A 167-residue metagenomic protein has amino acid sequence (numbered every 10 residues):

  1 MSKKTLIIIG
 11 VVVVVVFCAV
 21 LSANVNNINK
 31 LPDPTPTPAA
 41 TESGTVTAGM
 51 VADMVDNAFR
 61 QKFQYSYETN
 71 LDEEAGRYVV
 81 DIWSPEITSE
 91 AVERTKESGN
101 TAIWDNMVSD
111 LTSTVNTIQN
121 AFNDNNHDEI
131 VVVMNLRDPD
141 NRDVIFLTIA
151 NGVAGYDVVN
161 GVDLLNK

Functional and structural regions predicted by a protein language model:
M1-M50: N-terminal Sec-dependent export signals
C18, A23-N24, G99, L147-V153: General N-terminal targeting signals
K30-R77, P85-G99: N-proximal, solvent-exposed amphipathic alpha-helical segments enriched in charged/polar residues
G49-N57, T101-V115, A150-K167: Hydrophobic transmembrane alpha-helix bundles
Y65-A91, N120-K167: Polar/charged, Gly/Pro-rich intrinsically disordered segments
V92-N126: Long, charged/polar, surface-exposed segments that mediate recognition or autoinhibition
